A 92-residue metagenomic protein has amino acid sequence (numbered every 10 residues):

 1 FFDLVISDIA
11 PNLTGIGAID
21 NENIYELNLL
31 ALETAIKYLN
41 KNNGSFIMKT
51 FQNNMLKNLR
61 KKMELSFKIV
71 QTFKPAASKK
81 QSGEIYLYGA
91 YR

Functional and structural regions predicted by a protein language model:
F1-N43, N54: Mobile active-site "lid"/loop adjacent to the S-adenosyl-L-methionine
N43-G44, Q71: Secondary-structure boundary/capping signal
S45-K49: Short catalytic-loop micro-motif centered on adjacent basic/acidic residues
T50-R92: Class I S-adenosyl-L-methionine
